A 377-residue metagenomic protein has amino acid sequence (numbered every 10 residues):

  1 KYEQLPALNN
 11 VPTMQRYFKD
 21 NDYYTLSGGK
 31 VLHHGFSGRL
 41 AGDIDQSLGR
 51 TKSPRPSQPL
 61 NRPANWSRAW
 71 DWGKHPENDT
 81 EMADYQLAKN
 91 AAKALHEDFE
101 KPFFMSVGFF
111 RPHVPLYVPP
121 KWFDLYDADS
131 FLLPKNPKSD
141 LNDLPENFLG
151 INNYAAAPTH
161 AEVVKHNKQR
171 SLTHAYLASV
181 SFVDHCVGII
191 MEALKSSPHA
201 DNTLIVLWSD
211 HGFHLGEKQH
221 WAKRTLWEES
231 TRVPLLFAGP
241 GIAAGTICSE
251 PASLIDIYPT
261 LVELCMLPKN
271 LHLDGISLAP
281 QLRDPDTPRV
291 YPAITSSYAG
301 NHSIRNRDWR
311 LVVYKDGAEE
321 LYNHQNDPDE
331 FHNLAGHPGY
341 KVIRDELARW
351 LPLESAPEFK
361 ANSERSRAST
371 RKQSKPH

Functional and structural regions predicted by a protein language model:
K1-Y314, A318-E319, P328-S355, F359-S363 (+2 more regions): Formylglycine-dependent sulfatase
